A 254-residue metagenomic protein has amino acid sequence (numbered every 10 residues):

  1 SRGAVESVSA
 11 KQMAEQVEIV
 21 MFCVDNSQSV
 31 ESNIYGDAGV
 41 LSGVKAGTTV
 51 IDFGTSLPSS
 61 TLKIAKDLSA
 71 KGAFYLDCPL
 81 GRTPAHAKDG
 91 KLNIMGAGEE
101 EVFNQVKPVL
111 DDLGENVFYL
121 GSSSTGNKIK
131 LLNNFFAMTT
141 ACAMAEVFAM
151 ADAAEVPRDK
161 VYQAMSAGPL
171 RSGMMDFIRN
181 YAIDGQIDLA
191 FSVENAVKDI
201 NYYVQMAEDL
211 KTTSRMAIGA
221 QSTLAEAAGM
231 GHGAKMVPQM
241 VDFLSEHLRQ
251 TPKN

Functional and structural regions predicted by a protein language model:
S1-G3, A154: NAD(P)-binding Rossmann-fold cofactor-contacting core
V5-L76: Rossmann-fold NAD(P) dinucleotide-binding segment
E6, F74-L76, V117, R158 (+1 more regions): Hydrophobic beta-strand scaffold residues
V24, L80-R82, P169: PG/GG-rich flexible active-site loop of Rossmann-like NAD(P)H-dependent oxidoreductases, especially the SDR superfamily
T55-N134: Rossmann-fold dinucleotide-binding core
S124-H247, T251: Helical "substrate-binding/catalytic lid" subdomain of Rossmann-like NAD(P)-dependent dehydrogenases/reductases
